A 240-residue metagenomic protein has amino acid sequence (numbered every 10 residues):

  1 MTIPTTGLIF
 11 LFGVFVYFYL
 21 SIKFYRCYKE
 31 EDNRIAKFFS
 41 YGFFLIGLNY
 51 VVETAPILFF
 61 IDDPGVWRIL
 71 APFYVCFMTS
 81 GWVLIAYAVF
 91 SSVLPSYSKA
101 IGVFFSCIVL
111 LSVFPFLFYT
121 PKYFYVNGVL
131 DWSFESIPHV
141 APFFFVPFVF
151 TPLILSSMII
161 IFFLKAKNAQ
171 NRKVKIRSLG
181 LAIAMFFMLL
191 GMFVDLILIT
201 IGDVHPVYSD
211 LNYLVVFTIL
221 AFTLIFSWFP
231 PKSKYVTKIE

Functional and structural regions predicted by a protein language model:
M1-G7, C27-R34, D62-P72, W132-P142 (+3 more regions): Juxtamembrane loop-transmembrane helix junctions in multi-pass integral membrane proteins, especially the extracellular
M1-T2, F44, Y50, G180 (+1 more regions): Secretory targeting signatures
T2-V14, F114-I161, P206: Extracellular-loop-to-transmembrane junctions of the mid-late helices
I3-Y17, N33-V113, F148-V149, V204-F222: Individual alpha-helical transmembrane segments in multi-pass integral membrane proteins
F18-I22, V83-A86, S156, I160: Alpha-helical transmembrane segments of polytopic integral membrane proteins, especially the permease/helical cores
S21-E30, A86-F90, K167: C-terminal ends of transmembrane helices
A55-D63, F118-V129, F193-D203: Juxtamembrane "helix-exit" motif on the non-cytosolic side of transmembrane helices
F150-N168, R172-E240: C-terminal transmembrane-bundle signature of multipass membrane proteins, characterized by strong activation on
